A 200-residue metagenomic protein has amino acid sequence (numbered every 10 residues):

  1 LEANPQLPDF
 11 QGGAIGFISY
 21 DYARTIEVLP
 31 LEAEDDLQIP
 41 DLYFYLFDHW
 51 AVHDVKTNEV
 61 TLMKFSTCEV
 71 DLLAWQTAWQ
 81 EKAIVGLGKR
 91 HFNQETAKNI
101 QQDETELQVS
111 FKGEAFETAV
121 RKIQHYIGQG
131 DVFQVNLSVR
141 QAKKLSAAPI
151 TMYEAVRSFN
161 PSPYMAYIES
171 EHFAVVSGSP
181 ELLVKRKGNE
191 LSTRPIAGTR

Functional and structural regions predicted by a protein language model:
L1-R200: Extended alpha-helical targeting/anchoring segments, especially N-terminal organellar/secretory targeting helices
